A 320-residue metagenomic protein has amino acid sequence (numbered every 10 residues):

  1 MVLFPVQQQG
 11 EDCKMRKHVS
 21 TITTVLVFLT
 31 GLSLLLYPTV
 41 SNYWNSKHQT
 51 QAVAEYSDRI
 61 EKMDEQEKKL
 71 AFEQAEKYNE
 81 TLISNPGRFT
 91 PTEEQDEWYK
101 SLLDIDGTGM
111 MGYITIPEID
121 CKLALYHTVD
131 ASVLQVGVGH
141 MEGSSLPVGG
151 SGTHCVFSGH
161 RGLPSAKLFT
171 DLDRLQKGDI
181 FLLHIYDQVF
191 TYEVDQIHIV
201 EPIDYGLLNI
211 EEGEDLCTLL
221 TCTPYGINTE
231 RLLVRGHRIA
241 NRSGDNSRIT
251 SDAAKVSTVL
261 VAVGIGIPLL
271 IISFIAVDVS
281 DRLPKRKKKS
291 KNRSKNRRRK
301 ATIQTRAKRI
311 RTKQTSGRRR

Functional and structural regions predicted by a protein language model:
M1-K14: Short, Lys/Arg-enriched N-terminal segments with co-localized hydrophobic residues within the first ~10-30 amino acids
V6-Q8, T108, Q135, K313: Compositionally biased, low-complexity repeat tracts
E11-H18, R320: Positively charged n-region of N-terminal signal peptides that target proteins for export
K17-V259: Solvent-exposed, non-transmembrane regions of membrane-associated and secreted proteins
R248-K300: C-terminal single-pass membrane-anchor helix
R299-R320: Long, low-complexity, intrinsically disordered segments
